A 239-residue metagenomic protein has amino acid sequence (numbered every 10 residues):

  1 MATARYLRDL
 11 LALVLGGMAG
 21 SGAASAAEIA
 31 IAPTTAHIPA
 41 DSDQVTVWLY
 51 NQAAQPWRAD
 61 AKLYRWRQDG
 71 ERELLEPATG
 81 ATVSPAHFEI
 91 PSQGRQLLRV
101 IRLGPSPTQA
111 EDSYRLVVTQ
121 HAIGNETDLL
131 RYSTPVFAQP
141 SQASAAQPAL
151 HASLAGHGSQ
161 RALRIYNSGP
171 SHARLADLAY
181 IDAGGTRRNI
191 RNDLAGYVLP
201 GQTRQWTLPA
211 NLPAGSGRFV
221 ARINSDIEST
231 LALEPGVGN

Functional and structural regions predicted by a protein language model:
M1-L11: Bacterial N-terminal signal peptides that target proteins for export
D9-S21: Bacterial N-terminal signal peptides
A26-A53, A145-G158, A195: Beta-sheet-dominated interaction scaffolds and their linkers
A27-A30, Q52-L98, G184-T186: Surface-exposed binding patches on compact interaction domains or structured appendages
A40-T46, Q109-R115, L130, S159-R161: Short, solvent-exposed loop/turn segments enriched in Ser/Thr/Gly
L49-A53, R164-G169: Asparagine-centered strand-capping/turn motif at beta-strand->loop junctions
L74, A78-S106, R188-P213: Intrinsically disordered, low-complexity Pro/Gly/Ser/Thr-rich segments with frequent PxxP/GP/PP motifs and embedded
L103-P148, P213-N239: Terminal connector regions
